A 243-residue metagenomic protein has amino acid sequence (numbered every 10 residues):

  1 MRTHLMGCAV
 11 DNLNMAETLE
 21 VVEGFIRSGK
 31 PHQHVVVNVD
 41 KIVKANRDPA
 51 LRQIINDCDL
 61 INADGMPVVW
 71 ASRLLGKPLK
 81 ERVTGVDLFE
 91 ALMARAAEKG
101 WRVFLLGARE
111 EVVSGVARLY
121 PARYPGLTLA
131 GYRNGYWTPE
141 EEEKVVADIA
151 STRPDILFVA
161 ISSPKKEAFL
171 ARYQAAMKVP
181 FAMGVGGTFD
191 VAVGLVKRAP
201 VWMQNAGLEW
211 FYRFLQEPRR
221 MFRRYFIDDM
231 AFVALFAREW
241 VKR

Functional and structural regions predicted by a protein language model:
M1-D87: N-terminal nucleotide/polyanion-binding subdomain common to many enzyme families
N38-I42, I161-K166, T188-F189: Short glycine-rich anion-binding loops that position phosphate/pyrophosphate groups of nucleotides and phosphorylated
Q53-D57, E167-V185: A short, gly/pro- and small-residue-rich
D59, A130, D155, P180: Conserved acidic residues
P67-S72, A199-R243: A transmembrane-helix-recognition feature enriched in membrane-embedded lipid enzymes and envelope glyco-/phospholipid
S72-D148, T152: Conserved beta-alpha
N134-E140, P180-Q216: Short, flexible loop segments at boundaries between secondary-structure elements
I149-S163, V179: Proline-aspartate-enriched helix->loop->beta-strand connector
